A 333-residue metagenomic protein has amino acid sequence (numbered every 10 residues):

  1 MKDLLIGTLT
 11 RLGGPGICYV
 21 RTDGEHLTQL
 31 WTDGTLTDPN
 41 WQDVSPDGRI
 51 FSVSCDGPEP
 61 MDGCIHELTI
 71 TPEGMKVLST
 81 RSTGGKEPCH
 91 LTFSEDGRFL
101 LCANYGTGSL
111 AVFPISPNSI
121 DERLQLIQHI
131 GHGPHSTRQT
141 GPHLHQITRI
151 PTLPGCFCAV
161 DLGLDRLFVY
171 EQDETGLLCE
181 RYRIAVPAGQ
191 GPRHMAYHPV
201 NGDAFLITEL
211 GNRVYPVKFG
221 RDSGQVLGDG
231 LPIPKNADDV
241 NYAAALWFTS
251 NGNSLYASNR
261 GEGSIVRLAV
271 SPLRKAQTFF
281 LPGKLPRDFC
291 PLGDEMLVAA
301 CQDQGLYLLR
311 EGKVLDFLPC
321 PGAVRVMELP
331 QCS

Functional and structural regions predicted by a protein language model:
D3, R49-I50, F99, G155-C156 (+3 more regions): Conserved core beta-strand positions within WD40 beta-propeller blades
I6-R11, S52-E59, C102-Y105, I150-P151 (+4 more regions): Conserved beta-strand positions in repeat-built beta-propeller and related beta-rich domains
G13-C18, P60-H66, S109-A111, R166-V169 (+3 more regions): Structural motif
R21-E25, L68-E73, F113-D121, E171-L177 (+2 more regions): Short loop/turn segments immediately following beta-strands, especially the blade-tip and inter-blade linker loops
T28-G34, K76-R81, L124-Q125, G131-R138 (+4 more regions): A short beta-strand motif characteristic of beta-propeller blades
Q29-E95: Blade-loop segments of beta-propeller domains
L36-P46, G84-E95, I130-L153, V186-N201 (+3 more regions): Beta-rich, blade/repeat-based domains predominating in secreted/periplasmic proteins but also intracellular
M75-Q146: Asp-box/WD-like beta-propeller blade repeats and closely related beta-sheet repeat scaffolds
